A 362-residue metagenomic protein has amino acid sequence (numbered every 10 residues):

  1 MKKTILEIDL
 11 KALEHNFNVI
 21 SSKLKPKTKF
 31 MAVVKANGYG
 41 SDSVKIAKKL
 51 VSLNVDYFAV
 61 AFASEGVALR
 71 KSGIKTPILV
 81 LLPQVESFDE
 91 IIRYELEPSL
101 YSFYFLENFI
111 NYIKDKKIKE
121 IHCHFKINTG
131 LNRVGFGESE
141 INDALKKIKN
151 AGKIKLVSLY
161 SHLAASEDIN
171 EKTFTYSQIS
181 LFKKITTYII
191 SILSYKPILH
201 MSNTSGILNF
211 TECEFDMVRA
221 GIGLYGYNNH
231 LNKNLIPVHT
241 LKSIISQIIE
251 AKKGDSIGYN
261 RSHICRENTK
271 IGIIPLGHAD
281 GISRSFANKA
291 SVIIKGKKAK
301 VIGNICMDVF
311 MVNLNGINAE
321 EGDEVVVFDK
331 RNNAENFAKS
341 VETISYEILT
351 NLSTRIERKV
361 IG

Functional and structural regions predicted by a protein language model:
K2-L10, E14, S64-E65, P83-E86 (+3 more regions): Active-site anion/phosphate-binding pocket segments in diverse small-molecule metabolic enzymes
T4-A12, T28-H200: Active-site-proximal beta-alpha core segment in soluble small-molecule metabolic enzymes
N16-N18: Alpha-helical scaffold segments that flank or form the walls of functional sites
K23: Conserved PLP-enzyme active-site core in the AAT-like
